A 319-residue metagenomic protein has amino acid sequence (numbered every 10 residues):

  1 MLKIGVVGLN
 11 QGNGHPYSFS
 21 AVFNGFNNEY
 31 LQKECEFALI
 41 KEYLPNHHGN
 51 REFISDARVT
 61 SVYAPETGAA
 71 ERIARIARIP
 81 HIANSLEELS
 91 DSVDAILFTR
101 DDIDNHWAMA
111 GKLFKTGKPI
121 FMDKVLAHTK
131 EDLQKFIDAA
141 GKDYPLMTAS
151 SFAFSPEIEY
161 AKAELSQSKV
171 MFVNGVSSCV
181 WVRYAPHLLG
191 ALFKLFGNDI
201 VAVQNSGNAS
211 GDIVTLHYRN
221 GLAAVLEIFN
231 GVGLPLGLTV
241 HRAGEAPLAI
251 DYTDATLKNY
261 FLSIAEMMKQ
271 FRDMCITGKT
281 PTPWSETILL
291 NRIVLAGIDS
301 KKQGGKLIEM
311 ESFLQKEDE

Functional and structural regions predicted by a protein language model:
M1-R72, F152: N-terminal Rossmann-like dinucleotide-binding module
G14, H106-W107, P156: Glycine/Thr-rich phosphate-binding loops of Rossmann-like dinucleotide-binding domains
H47-N50, E88, S92-D101, M274-E319: C-terminal helix-rich "cap/oligomerization" subdomain common to oxidoreductases
E66-G68, R72-D138: Beta-loop-alpha module in the N-terminal Rossmann-like domain of NAD(P)-dependent dehydrogenases, especially those
G117, D143, G304-G305: Glycine-centered short loops/turns at secondary-structure junctions
F121-A185: A contiguous active-site-proximal alpha/beta segment in oxidoreductase catalytic domains
M171-P235, S285-R292: Rossmann-like dinucleotide-binding domain that binds NAD(P)(H)
S210-F271: C-terminal substrate-binding/catalytic lobe of Rossmann-fold NAD(P)-dependent oxidoreductases
